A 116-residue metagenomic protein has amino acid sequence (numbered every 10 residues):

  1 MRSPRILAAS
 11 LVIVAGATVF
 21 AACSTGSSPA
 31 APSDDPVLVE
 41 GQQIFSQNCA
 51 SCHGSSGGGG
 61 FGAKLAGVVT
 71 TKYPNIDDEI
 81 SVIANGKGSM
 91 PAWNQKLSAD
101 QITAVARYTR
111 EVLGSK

Functional and structural regions predicted by a protein language model:
M1-L11: Bacterial N-terminal signal peptides that target proteins for export
V19-A22: C-terminal motif of bacterial Sec signal peptides marking the signal peptidase cleavage site
S24-G26: Bacterial signal peptide processing site
D35-Q42, G54, G58-N85: Gly/Gly-Pro-rich "capping" loops immediately C-terminal to redox-active cysteine motifs in periplasmic/lumenal
G41-S55, V105, T109: The canonical Cys-X-X-Cys-His
A50, A66, P91: Cys/His/Pro-rich metal-binding microdomains
K96-K116: C-terminal capping alpha-helices of c-type cytochrome domains
